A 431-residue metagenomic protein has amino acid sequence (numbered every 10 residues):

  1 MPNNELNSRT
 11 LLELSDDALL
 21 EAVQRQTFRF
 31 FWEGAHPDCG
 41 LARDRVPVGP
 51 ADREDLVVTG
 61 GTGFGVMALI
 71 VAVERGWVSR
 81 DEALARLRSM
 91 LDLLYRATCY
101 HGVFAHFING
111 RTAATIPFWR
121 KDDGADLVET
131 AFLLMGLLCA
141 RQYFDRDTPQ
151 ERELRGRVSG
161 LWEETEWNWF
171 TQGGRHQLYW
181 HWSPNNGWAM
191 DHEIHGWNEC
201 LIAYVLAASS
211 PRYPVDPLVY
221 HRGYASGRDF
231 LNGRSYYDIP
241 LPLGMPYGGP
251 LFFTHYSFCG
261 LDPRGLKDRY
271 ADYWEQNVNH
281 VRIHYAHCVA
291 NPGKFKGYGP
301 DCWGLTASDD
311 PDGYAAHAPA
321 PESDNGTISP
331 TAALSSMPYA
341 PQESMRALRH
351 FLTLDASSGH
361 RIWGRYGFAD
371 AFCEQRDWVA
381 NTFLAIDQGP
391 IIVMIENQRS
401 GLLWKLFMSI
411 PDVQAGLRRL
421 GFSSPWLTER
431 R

Functional and structural regions predicted by a protein language model:
M1-R431: Ser/Thr/Asn(+Pro)-rich, low-complexity disordered segments
